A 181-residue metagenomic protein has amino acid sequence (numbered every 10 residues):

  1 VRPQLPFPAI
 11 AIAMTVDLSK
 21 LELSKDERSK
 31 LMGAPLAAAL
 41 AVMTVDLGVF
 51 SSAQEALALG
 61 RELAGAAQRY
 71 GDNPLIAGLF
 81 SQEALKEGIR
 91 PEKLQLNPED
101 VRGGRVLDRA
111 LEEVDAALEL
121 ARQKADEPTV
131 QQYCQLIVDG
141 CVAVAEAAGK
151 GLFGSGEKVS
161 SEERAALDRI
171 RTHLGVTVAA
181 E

Functional and structural regions predicted by a protein language model:
F7-E181: Small-residue-enriched hydrophobic alpha-helices in membranes
